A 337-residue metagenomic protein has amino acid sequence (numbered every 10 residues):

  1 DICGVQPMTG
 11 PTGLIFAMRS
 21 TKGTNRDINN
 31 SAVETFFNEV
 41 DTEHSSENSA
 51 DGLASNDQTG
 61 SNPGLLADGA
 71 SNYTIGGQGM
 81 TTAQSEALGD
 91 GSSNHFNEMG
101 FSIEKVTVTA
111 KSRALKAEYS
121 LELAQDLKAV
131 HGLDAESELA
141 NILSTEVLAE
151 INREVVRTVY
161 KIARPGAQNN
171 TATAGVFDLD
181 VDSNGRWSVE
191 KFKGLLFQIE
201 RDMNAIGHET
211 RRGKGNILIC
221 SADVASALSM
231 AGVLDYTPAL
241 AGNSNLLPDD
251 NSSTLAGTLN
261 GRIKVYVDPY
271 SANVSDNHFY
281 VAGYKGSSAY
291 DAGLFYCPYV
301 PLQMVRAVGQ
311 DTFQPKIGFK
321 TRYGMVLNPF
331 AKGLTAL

Functional and structural regions predicted by a protein language model:
D1, G76, A83, G89-S93 (+5 more regions): Sequence/fold signature of self-assembling virion shell proteins
D1-T9: Intrinsically disordered, low-complexity regulatory segments in eukaryotic proteins
V5, L14-A110: Assembly/oligomerization interface modules of large self-assembling protein complexes
P7, A135-E136, I151-T173: Short, glycine/acidic-rich hinge or "gate" loops at secondary-structure transitions that mediate conformational
M8-P11, V108-K111, T210-R212: Extracellular/periplasmic catalytic domains that process cell-envelope and extracellular macromolecules
G13, S20, P165-G175, S244-D250: Eukaryote-specific, cytoplasm-facing alpha-helical/coiled-coil scaffolding segments in long proteins
R26-E34, D126-A129, I151-V156: Short, solvent-exposed secondary-structure capping/transition elements
G166-E190: Acidic/histidine-rich catalytic neighborhood
